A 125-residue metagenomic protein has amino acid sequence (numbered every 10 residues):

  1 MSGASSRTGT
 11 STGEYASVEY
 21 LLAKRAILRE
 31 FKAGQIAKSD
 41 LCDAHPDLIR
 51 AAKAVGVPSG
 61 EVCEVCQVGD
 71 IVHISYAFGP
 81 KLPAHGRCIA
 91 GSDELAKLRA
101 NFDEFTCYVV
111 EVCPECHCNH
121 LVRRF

Functional and structural regions predicted by a protein language model:
M1-P46: N-terminal alpha-helical interaction blocks
K38-A52, G91-R99: Short Cys/His-rich Zn2+-coordinating modules
G56-C63, V109-V110: Residues immediately within or flanking Cys/His clusters that coordinate Zn2+ in small zinc-binding modules
C63-C66, C113-C116: Short cysteine-rich clusters marking metal-coordination/redox-active sites
G69-H73, N119-F125: Short, non-ligating residues that shape and space the ligands of small metal-coordination modules and catalytic
A77-R87: Short cysteine/histidine-rich metal-coordination sites, predominantly Zn2+-binding motifs
S92-T106, N119-R123: Short metal-binding segments enriched for Cys and/or His
F105-V109, C113: Aromatic- and glycine-enriched beta-alpha-beta binding-site module
